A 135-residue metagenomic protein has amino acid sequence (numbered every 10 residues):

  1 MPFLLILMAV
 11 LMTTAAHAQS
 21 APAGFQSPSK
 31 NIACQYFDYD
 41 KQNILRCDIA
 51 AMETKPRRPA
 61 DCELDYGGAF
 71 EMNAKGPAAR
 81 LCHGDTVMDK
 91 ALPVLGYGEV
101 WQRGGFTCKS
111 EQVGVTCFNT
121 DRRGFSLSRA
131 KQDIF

Functional and structural regions predicted by a protein language model:
F3-T13: Bacterial N-terminal signal peptides
T14-Q19: Sec/Tat signal peptide C-region and signal peptidase I cleavage site
A21-D61: N-terminal secretory signal peptides
S29, Y66, A74, R103-G105 (+1 more regions): Residue-level signal for tight coil/turn positions that link beta-strands
K30, K41-N43, G104, V113 (+1 more regions): Beta-strand-connecting loop/turn residues
L45-L95, L127-F135: A low-complexity, Ser/Thr/Gly/Pro-enriched, surface-exposed linker/loop concept that marks segments flanking
T107-S126: Short, exposed beta-strand-loop hairpins at the edges of beta-sheets in extracellular/periplasmic proteins
